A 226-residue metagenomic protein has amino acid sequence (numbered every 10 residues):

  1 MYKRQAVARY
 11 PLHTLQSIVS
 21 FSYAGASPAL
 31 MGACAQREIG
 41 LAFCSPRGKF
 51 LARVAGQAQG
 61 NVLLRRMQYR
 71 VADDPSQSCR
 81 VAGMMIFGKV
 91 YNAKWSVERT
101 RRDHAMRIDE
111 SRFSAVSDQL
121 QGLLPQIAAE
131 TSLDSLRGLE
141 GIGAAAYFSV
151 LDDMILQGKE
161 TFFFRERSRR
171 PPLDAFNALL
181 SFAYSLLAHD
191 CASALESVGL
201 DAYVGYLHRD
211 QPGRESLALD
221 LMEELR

Functional and structural regions predicted by a protein language model:
M1-Q5: Conserved small/polar residues in nucleotide/adenosyl-binding loops
A6-L12: Short, basic/hydrophobic alpha-helical segments
R9, L63-R226: Active-site helix-to-loop segments that bind/position phosphate- or nucleotide-bearing substrates and donors across
T14, F21-W95: A surface-exposed, charged beta-strand/loop segment in the N-terminal or early-internal portion of soluble proteins
Q16-S22, L173-N177: Conserved interaction-surface patches within small, structured recognition/assembly domains
